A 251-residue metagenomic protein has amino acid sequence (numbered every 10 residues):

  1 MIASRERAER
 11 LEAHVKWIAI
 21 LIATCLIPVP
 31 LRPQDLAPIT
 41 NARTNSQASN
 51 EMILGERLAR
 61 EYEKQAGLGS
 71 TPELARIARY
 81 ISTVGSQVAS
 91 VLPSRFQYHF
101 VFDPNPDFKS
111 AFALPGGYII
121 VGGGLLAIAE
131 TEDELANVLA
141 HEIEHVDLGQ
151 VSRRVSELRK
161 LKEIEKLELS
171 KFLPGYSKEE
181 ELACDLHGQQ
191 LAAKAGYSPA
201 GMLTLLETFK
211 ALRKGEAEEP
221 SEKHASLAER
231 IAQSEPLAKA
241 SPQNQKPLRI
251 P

Functional and structural regions predicted by a protein language model:
M1-V15: N-terminal secretory signal peptides that target proteins for export/translocation
A3-S4, A19-A23: Low-complexity, Gly/Pro
E9-E12, L21, A89: Intrinsically disordered, low-complexity, compositionally biased regions/tails
W17-I18, L26-P251: A Zn2+-metalloprotease active-site environment signal
